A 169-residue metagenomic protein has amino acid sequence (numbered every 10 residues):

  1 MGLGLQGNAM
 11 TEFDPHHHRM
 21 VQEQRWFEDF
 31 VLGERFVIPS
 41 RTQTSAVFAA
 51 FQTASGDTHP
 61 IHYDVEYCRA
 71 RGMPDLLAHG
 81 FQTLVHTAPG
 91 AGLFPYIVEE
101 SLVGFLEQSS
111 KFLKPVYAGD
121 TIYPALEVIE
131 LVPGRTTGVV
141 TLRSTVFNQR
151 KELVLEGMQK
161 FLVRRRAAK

Functional and structural regions predicted by a protein language model:
M1-L3: Low-complexity, intrinsically disordered Ser/Thr/Pro- and acidic-rich segments
A9-V31, F112-K169: HotDog/MaoC-like acyl-thioester-processing domains
T11-A78, R165: Catalytic strand-loop segment that frames the active site of acyl-thioester-processing enzymes
L32-E34, P39, V47, D57-H59 (+3 more regions): A generic structural signal for short beta-strands and their flanking turns/coil linkers
T53-D57, P89-Y96, Q149: Short, intrinsically disordered, mixed-charge
R71-A78, Q82-I129, V154: Hydrophobic beta-strand-centered segment that forms part of the acyl-chain substrate-binding groove
